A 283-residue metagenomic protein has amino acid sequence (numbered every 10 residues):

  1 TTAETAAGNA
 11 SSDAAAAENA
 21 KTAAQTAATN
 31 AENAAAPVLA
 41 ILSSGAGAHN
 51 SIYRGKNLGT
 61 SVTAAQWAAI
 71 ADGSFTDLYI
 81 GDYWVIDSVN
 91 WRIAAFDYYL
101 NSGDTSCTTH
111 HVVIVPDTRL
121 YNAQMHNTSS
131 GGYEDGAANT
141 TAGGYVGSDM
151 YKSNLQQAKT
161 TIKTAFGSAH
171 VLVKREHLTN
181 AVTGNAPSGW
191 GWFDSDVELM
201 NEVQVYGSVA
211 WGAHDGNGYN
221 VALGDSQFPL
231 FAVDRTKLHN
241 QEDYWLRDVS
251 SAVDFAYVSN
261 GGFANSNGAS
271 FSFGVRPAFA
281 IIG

Functional and structural regions predicted by a protein language model:
T1-A40: Extended alpha-helical stalk/coiled-coil segments
A40-G283: Collagenous Gly-X-Y triple-helix signature in extracellular proteins
